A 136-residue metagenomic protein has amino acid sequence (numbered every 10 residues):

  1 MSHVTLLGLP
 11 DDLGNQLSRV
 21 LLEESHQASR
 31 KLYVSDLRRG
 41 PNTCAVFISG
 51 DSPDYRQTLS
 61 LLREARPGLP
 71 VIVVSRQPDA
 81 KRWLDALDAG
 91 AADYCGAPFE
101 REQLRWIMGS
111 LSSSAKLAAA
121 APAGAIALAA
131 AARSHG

Functional and structural regions predicted by a protein language model:
L7-L32: Two-component/phosphorelay signaling modules centered on CheY-like receiver
G14, Y33-G68, S75-R82: Conserved phosphotransfer microenvironments
D85-A86: Residue preferences within the helical output face of two-component receiver
F99-M108: C-terminal output helix
A115-G136: CheY-like receiver
